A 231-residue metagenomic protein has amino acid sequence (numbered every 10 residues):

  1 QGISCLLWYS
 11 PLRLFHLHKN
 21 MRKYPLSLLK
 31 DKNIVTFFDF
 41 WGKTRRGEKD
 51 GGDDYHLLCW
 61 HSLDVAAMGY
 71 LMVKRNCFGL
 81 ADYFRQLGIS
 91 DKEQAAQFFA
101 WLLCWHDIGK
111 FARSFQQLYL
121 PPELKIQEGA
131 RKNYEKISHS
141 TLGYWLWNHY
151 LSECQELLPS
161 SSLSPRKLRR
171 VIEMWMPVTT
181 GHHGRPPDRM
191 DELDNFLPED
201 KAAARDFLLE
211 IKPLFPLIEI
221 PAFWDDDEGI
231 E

Functional and structural regions predicted by a protein language model:
H18, R22-E231: Accessory nucleic-acid engagement/destabilization modules that flank
